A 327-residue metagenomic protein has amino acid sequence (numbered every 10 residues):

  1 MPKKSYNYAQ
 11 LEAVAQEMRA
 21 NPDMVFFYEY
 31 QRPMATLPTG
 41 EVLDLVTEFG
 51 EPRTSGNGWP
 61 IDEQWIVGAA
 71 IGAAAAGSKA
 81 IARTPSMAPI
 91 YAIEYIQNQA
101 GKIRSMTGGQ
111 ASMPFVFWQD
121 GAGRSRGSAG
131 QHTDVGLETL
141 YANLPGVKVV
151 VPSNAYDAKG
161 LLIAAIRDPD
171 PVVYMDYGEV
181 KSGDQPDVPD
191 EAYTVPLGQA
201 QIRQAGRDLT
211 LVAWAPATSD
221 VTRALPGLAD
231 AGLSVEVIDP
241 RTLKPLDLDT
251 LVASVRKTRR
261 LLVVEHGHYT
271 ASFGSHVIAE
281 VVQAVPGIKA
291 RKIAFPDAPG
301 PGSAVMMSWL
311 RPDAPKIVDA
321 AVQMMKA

Functional and structural regions predicted by a protein language model:
M1-P171, M175, V180, W309 (+1 more regions): Thiamine diphosphate
Y28-P33, P38-E48, A111-M113, Q119 (+2 more regions): Thiamine diphosphate
